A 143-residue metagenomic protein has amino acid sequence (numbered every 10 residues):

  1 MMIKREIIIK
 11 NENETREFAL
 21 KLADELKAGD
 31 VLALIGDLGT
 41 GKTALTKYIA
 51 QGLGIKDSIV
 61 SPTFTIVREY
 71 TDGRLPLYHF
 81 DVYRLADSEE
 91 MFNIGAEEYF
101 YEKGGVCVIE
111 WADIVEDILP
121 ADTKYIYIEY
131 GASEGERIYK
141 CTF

Functional and structural regions predicted by a protein language model:
M2-K21: N-terminal pre-Walker A segment at the start of P-loop NTPase domains
I3-R5, Q51, E89-M91, E97-F143: Short phosphate-coordinating micro-motif centered on Lys-Gly-acidic
A23-G29: Phosphate-binding P-loop
L32-L34: Hydrophobic anchor at the beta1->P-loop junction of P-loop NTPases
L38: The conserved Walker
K42: Conserved lysine of the Walker
I55-Y70: Short beta-strand-centered segment that lines the nucleotide-binding/catalytic pocket of NTP-utilizing
